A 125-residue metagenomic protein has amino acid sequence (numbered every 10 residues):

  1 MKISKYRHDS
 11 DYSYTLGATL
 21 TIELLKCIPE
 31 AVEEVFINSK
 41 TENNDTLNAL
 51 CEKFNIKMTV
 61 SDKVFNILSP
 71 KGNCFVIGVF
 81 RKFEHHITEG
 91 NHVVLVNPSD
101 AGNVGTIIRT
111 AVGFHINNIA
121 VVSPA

Functional and structural regions predicted by a protein language model:
M1-F83: N-terminal positively charged helical leader segments and presequences
P29-E30, F36-I37, E84-A125: RNA substrate-binding interface of SAM-dependent RNA methyltransferases
